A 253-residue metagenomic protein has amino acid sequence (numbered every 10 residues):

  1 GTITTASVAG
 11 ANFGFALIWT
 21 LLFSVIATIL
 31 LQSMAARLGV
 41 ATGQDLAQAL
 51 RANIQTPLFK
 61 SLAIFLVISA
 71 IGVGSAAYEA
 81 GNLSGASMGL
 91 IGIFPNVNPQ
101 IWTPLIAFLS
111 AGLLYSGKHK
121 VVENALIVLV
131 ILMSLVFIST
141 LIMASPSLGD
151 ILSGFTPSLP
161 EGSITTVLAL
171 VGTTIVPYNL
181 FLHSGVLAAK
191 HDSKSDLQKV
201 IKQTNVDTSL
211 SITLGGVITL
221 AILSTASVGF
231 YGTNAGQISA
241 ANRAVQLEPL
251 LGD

Functional and structural regions predicted by a protein language model:
G1-S24, I238-N242: Transmembrane helix-boundary motif of multi-pass solute transporters/channels
A6-V8, M34-F59, M88-L90, T233-E248: Flexible loop linkers connecting adjacent transmembrane helices in multi-pass alpha-helical membrane transporters
T20-I54, V67-G74: Juxtamembrane transmembrane-helix boundary signature
I29-A41, L187-H191, S195, T213-N242: Extracellular/periplasmic helix-exit of transmembrane alpha-helices
S61-P95, T103: Hydrophobic transmembrane alpha-helices that form the core helical bundles of multi-pass secondary transporters
F65-I68, I93-Y115, L132-L141: Transmembrane alpha-helical segments of multi-pass small-molecule transport proteins
S84-I93, I106-V128: Membrane-water interface regions at transmembrane-helix termini and the short interhelical loops of multi-pass membrane
V130-T156, V171-G185: Hydrophobic alpha-helical segments and their helix-loop junctions in multi-pass secondary transporters
